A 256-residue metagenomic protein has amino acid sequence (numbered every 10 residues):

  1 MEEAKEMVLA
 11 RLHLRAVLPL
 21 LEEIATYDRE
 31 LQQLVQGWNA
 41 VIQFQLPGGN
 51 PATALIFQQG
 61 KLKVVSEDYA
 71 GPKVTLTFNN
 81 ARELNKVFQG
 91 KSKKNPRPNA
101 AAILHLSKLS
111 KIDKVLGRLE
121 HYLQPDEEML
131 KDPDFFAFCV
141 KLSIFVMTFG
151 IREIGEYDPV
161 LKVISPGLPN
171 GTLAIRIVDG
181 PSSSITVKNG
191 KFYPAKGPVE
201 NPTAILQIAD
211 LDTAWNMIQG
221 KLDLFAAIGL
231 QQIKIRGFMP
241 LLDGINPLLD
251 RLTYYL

Functional and structural regions predicted by a protein language model:
M1-L256: Feature captures hydrophobic
